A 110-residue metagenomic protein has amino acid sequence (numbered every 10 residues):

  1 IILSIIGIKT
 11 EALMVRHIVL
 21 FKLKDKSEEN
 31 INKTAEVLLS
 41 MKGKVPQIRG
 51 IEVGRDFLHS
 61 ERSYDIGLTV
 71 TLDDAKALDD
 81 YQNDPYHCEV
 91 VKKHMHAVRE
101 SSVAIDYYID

Functional and structural regions predicted by a protein language model:
L3-D65, D73-N83, D106-D110: Short S/T/G/P-rich N-terminal loop/turn motif that feeds into the first structured element of a domain
V91: Flexible, gly/pro- and Lys/Arg-enriched active-site loops
R99: Non-catalytic beta-sheet/beta-sandwich ligand-binding modules that flank or precede catalytic cores
S102: Short, conserved active-site loop motifs that form the nucleotide-linked donor/cofactor pocket
